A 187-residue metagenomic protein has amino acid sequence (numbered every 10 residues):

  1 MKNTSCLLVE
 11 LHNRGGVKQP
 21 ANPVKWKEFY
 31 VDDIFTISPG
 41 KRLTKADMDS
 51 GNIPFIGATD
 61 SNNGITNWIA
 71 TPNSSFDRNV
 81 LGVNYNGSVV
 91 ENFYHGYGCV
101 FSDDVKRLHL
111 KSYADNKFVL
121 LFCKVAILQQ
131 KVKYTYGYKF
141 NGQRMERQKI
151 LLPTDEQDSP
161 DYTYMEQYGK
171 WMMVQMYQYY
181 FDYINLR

Functional and structural regions predicted by a protein language model:
M1-R42, A46-N62, E156-R187: Non-catalytic DNA-recognition/assembly elements of restriction-modification systems
V9-E10, G82, G96, L108 (+2 more regions): Short linear sequence motif anchored by a di-proline
D32-K149: DNA target-recognition domains and sequence-specific DNA-contacting regions of bacterial/archaeal
K111-A114, T154-D158: A generic structural motif
I127-K131, K149-E156, M172, M176: Short leucine-rich amphipathic alpha-helical surface patches
